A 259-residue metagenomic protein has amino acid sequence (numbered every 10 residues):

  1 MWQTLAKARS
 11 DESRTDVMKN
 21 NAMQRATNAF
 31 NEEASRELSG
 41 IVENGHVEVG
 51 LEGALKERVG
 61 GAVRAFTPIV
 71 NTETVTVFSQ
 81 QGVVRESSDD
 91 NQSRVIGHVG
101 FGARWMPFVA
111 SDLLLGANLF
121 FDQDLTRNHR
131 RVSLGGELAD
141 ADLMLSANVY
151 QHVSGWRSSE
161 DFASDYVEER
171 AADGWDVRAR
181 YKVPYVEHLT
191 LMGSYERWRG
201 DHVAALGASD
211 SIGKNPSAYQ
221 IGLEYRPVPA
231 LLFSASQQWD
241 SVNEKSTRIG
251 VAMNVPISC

Functional and structural regions predicted by a protein language model:
M1-S39, V47, V153-M192, W198-G213 (+2 more regions): Flexible, glycine-rich linker and terminal segments associated with outer-membrane beta-barrel/transport systems
W2-D124: Outer membrane beta-barrel translocator domains of Type V secretion systems
V42, T72-S79, M106-A117, D142-A147 (+3 more regions): Repeated loop/turn-to-beta-strand initiation elements of outer-membrane beta-barrel proteins
L51-E57, V83-D89, A103-W105, F121-L125 (+5 more regions): Transmembrane beta-strands of outer-membrane beta-barrel pores
E57-V63, N91-V99, L113, N128-V132 (+4 more regions): Residues that define the transmembrane beta-barrel architecture of outer-membrane proteins
V63-T67, V99-W105, L119, L134-D140 (+3 more regions): Residues on the lipid-exposed face of transmembrane beta-strands in outer-membrane beta-barrel proteins
V75, N91, V109-S111, R127-H129 (+5 more regions): Short acidic, gly/pro-rich beta-turn/loop elements at beta-sheet edges and active-site/ligand-binding grooves
R130-L134, Q237-Q238: Short beta-alpha junctions and helix-cap segments that line functional grooves
